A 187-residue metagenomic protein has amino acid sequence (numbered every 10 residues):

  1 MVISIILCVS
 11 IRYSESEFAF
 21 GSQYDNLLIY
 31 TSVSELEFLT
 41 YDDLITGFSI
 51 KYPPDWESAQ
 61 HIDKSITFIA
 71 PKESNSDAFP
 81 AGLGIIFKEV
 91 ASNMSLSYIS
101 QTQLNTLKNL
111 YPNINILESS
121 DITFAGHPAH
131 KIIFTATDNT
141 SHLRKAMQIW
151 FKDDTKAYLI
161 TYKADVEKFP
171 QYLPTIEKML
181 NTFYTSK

Functional and structural regions predicted by a protein language model:
M1-V9: Hydrophobic membrane-insertion alpha-helices, especially the h-region of bacterial N-terminal signal peptides
E15-F38: N-terminal, intrinsically disordered, polar/charged segments of Gram-positive cell-envelope systems that serve as
S34-T40, S65-T67, T123-I133: Short, hydrophobic/aromatic-rich segments at coil-to-beta transitions
L44-S97, H142: Secretory pathway targeting signatures of secreted, lumenal, and periplasmic proteins
P53, S65, S100-L104, M147 (+1 more regions): Extracytoplasmic/secreted envelope proteins and their assembly/folding machinery, especially bacterial periplasmic
D55-H61, P112-D121, Y184: Short secondary-structure junctions
W56, T155-K187: Surface-exposed amphipathic alpha-helical segments
Q101-D153: Signature of long, low-cysteine stretches enriched in small and polar/charged residues
